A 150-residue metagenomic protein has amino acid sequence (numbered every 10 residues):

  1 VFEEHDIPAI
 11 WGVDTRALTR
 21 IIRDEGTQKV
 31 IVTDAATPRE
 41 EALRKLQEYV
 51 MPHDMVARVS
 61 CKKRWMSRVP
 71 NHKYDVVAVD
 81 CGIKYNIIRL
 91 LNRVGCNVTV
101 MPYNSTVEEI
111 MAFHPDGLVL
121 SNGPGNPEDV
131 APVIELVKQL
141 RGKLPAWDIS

Functional and structural regions predicted by a protein language model:
V1-R39: Feature captures the catalytic cores and cofactor-binding loops of soluble hydro-lyases/lyases that act on carboxylate
F2, I21, S67-N71, A112: Solvent-exposed alpha-helices and their adjacent loops that cap or buttress functional pockets in soluble metabolic
I10, S60, T99-M101: General small-molecule cofactor/ligand-binding pocket signal
K29-M66: Internal amphipathic helical hairpin motif
M51-A78, E109, V133: Glycine-/acidic-rich phosphate or pyrophosphate-binding loops and their flanking alpha/beta elements
V79-C81, Y103: Cofactor-binding loop segments of dinucleotide-utilizing enzymes, especially the Rossmann-like FAD- and NAD(P)+-binding
N86-S150: Flexible gly/pro-rich beta->alpha loop and the following alpha-helix that scaffold active-site loops
